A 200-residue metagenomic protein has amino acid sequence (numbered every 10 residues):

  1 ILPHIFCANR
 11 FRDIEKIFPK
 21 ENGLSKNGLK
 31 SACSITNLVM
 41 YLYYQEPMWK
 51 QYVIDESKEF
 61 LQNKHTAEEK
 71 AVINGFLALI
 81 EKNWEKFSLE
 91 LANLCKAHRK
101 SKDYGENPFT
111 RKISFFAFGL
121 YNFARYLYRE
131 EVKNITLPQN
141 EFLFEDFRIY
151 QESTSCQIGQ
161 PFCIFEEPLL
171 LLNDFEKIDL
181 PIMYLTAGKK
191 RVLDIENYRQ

Functional and structural regions predicted by a protein language model:
I1-K100: Eukaryote-skewed repeat-based solenoidal scaffolds used as protein-protein interaction platforms, primarily
H65-F76, W84, S88-N93, A97-K100 (+2 more regions): Terminal, non-catalytic domain-edge segments
